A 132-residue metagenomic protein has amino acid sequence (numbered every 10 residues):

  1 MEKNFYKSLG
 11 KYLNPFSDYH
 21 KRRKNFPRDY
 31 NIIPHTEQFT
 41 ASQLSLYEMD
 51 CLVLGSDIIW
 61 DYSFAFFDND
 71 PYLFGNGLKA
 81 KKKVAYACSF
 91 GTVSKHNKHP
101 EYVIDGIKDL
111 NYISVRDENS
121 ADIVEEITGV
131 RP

Functional and structural regions predicted by a protein language model:
M1-D105, E125: Aromatic- and Gly/Pro-rich donor/ligand-binding loops that form nucleotide- or phosphate-bearing donor binding pockets
I59, N119-S120: Alpha-helix capping/helix-boundary segments
K81, N111, V130-R131: A structural micro-motif
L110-D117: A short beta-strand/loop micro-motif in the catalytic core of glycosyltransferases that engages the nucleotide-sugar
A121-P132: Helix-loop-beta element that forms the nucleotide-linked donor phosphate-binding surface in glycosyltransferases
